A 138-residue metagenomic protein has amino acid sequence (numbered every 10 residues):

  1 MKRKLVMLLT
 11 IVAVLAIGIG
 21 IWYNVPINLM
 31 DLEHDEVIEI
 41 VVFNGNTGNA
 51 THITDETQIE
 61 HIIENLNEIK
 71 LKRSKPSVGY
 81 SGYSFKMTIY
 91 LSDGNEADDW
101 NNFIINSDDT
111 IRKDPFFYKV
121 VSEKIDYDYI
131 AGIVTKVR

Functional and structural regions predicted by a protein language model:
M1-K4: Positively charged n-region of N-terminal signal peptides that target proteins for export
M7-W22: Hydrophobic membrane-insertion alpha-helices, especially the h-region of bacterial N-terminal signal peptides
G18-V78: N-terminal export/targeting and maturation segments
H34, T57, I104-K113: Short, solvent-exposed coil/turn segments at beta-strand boundaries
I38-V42, F85-I89, D108-F116: Short polybasic amphipathic segments
T51-T57, N95-I105, Y118-I125: Short amphipathic beta-strand/extended segments with alternating polar/hydrophobic composition
L71-D109: Short, structured surface segments that line ligand/substrate-binding pockets
F116-R138: C-terminal partner/receptor-binding element of secreted or periplasmic proteins
